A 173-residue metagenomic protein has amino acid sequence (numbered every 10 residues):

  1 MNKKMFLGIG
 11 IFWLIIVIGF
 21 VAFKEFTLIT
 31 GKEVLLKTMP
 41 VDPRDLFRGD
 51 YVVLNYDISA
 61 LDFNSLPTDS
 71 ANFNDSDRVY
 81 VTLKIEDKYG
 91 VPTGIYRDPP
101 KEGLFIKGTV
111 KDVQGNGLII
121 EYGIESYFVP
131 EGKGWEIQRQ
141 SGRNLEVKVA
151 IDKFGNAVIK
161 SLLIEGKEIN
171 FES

Functional and structural regions predicted by a protein language model:
K3-K4, V21, G31, V41-D42 (+3 more regions): Long, non-globular segments of proteins
K4-F23: Hydrophobic membrane-insertion alpha-helices, especially the h-region of bacterial N-terminal signal peptides
V17-T38: Aromatic-capped interface at the extracytoplasmic side of an N-terminal signal-anchor transmembrane helix
L28, Y51, A60, E168-S173: Cell-surface/extracellular proteins and modules involved in cell-wall/glycan interaction or trafficking/anchoring
G31-E33, S76-R78, G142-E146: Extracytoplasmic
T38-T68: Short extracytoplasmic
S65-K88: Short, compositionally biased
V81-E86, P92-Y96, I106-S173: Extracytoplasmic/periplasmic terminal helices and flexible tails
